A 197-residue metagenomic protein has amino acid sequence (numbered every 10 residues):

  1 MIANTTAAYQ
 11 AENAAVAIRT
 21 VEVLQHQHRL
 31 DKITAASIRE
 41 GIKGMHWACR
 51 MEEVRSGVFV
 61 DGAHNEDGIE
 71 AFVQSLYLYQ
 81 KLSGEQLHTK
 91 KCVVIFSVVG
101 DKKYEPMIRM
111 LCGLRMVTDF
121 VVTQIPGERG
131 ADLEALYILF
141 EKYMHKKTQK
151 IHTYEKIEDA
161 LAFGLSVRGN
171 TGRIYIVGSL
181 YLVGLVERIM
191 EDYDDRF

Functional and structural regions predicted by a protein language model:
M1-D119: Nucleotide phosphate-binding/pyrophosphate-handling subdomain across enzymes that bind or process nucleotide phosphates
A11, E66, I108-R173: C-terminal helical cap/extension that packs against the catalytic core of soluble nucleotide-cofactor enzymes
I18-V21, L133, Y137, E187: A generic structural signal for short, well-ordered alpha-helical segments in conserved domains
V23, F163, V167, I189-D192: C-terminal alpha-helix
Q80, F140-M144, M190: Conserved hydrophobic residues forming the short capping helix/wall of the S-adenosyl-L-methionine
V98-G100, Q124-P126, L180: Residue-level signal for short, function-critical loop segments
S179-F197: Glycine/aspartate-rich loop-and-adjacent alpha/beta segment that forms the canonical ThDP
